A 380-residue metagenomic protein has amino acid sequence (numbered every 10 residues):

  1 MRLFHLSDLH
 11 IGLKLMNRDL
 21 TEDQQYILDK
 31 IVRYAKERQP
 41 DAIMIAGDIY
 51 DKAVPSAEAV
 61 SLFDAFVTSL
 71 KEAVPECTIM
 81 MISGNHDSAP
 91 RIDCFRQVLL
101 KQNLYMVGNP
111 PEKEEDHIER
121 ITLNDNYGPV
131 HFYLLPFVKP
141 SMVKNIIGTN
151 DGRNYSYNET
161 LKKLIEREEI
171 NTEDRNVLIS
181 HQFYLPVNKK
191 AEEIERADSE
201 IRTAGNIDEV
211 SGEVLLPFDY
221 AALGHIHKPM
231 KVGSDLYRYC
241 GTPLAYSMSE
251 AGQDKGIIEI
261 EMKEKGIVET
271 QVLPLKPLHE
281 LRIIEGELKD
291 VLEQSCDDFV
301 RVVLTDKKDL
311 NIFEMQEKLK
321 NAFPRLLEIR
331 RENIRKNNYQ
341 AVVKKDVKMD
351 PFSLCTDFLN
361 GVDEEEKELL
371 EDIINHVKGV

Functional and structural regions predicted by a protein language model:
M1-T68, E72-E76, D372-V380: N-terminal active-site segment of His-dependent metallophosphoesterases
L6-S7, I43-G47, T78-N85, Y105-P110 (+3 more regions): Active-site neighborhood of phospho(di)ester-bond hydrolases with catalytic His/Asp-centered motifs
G12-L13, D51-V54, I82-I92, K113-D116 (+4 more regions): Active-site environment of divalent metal-dependent phosphoester hydrolases
M16, I49-F66, S83-Q102, M106-G108 (+2 more regions): Metal-dependent catalytic neighborhoods of phosphoester/phosphodiester hydrolases
E37, E261-V380: Accessory, non-catalytic peripheral segments of nucleic-acid enzymes
P40-E58, V74-P90, F183-N206: Active-site neighborhood of divalent metal-dependent phosphoester/pyrophosphate hydrolases
Q102-T203, P243: Conserved catalytic scaffold of divalent metal-dependent phosphoesterases
L185-V268: Conserved beta-sheet core of the metallophosphoesterase superfamily
